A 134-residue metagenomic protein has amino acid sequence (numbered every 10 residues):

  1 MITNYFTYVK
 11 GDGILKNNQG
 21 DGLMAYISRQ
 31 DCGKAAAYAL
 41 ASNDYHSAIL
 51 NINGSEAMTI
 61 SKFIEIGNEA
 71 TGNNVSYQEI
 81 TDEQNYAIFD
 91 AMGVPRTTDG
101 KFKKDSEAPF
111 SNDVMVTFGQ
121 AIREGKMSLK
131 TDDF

Functional and structural regions predicted by a protein language model:
M1-S76, I80-M92, R96-T97: Oxidoreductase cofactor-interface core, primarily capturing Rossmann-like NAD(P)-dependent enzymes
E83-F134: A hydrophobic C-terminal alpha-helical subdomain
